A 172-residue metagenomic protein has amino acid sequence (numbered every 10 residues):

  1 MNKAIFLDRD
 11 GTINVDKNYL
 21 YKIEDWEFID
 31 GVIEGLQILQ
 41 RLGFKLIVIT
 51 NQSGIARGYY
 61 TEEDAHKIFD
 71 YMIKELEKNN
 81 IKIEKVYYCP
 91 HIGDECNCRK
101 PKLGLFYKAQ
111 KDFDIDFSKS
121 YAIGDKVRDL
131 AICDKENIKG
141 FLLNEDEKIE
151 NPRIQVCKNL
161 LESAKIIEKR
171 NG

Functional and structural regions predicted by a protein language model:
M1-K45: Active-site neighborhood of HAD-like aspartate-dependent phosphohydrolases
L7-R9, T50, G124-D125: Active-site flanking residues adjacent to catalytic metal/cofactor-binding acidic residues
R9-G11, P90, N144: Short, small-residue-rich loop/turn micro-motifs
K17, K22, G54-Y59, I92-C96 (+1 more regions): A short acidic, helix-capping loop that chelates divalent metal ions and anchors anionic groups
I23-E27, Y60-I68, K100-P101: Alpha-helix N-cap and loop-to-helix initiation/capping positions
V32, L36-M72, K82, Y87-D94: Substrate-recognition element of Asp-dependent hydrolases with the DxDx(T/V) motif
K67-E84, G93-A122, K126-G172: Asp-based, Mg2+/Mn2+-dependent phosphohydrolase catalytic module
